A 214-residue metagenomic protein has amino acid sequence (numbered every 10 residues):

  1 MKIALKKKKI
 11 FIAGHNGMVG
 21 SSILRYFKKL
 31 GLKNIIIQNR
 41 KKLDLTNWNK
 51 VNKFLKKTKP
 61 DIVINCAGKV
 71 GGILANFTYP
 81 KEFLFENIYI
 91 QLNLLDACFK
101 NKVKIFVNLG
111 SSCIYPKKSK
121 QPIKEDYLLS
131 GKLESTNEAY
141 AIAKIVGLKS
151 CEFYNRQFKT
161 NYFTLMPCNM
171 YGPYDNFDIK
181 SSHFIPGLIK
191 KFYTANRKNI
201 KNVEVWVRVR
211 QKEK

Functional and structural regions predicted by a protein language model:
K2-L30: N-terminal Rossmann NAD(P)H-binding glycine-rich loop of SDR-like oxidoreductase domains
K28-F54: Adenosine-cofactor binding site in Rossmann-like domains, unifying the SAM/SAH pocket of S-adenosylmethionine-dependent
W48-I88, A97-K100: NAD(P)H-binding glycine-rich loop region in Rossmannoid oxidoreductase-like domains and their noncatalytic homologs
F83-Q91, K102, V107, A143-K144: Short alpha-helix in the Rossmann-fold core of NAD(P)-dependent oxidoreductases
I88-L94, A143-C151, I185: Conserved catalytic Lys-bearing alpha helix of Rossmann-like short-chain dehydrogenase/reductases
L92-N137, F163: Conserved Rossmann-fold NAD(P)-dependent oxidoreductase catalytic core, especially the SDR/UDP-sugar
K118-Y127, K149-K214: NAD(P)-dependent short-chain dehydrogenase/reductase
L129, A139, A143-V146: Active-site helix of classical SDR
